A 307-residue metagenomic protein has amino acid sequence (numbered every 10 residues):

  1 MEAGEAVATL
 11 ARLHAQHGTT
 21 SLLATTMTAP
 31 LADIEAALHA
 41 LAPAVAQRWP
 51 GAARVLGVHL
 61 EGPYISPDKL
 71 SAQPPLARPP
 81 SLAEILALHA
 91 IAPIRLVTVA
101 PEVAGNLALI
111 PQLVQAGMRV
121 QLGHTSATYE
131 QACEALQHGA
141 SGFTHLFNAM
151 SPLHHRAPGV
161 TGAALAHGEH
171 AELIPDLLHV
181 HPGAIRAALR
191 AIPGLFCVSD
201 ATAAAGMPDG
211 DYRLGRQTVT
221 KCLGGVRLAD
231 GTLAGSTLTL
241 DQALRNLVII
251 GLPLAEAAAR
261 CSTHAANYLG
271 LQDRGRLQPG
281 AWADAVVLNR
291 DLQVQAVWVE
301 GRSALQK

Functional and structural regions predicted by a protein language model:
M1-E5, T26, S71-R78, R119-G123: Active-site mouth loops of central-metabolism enzymes
A8-A37, A53-S66, A92-E102, N106 (+3 more regions): Divalent metal-dependent hydrolysis catalytic cores, especially in the metallo-beta-lactamase
R12-L23, L31, S66-I91, E134-M150 (+2 more regions): Active-site gating loops and adjacent loop-to-helix segments of metal-dependent hydrolytic enzymes
H14, L60, L113, F143 (+3 more regions): Conserved, mostly hydrophobic/aromatic
E35-W49, I110-R119, P253-T263: Short, electropositive alpha-helical surface patch
L86-D209: Active-site core of metal-dependent hydrolases
G159, A163-H170, R190-A281, A285-L288: His/Asp/Glu-enriched, well-ordered alpha-helical/loop segment that forms or immediately abuts the divalent-metal
